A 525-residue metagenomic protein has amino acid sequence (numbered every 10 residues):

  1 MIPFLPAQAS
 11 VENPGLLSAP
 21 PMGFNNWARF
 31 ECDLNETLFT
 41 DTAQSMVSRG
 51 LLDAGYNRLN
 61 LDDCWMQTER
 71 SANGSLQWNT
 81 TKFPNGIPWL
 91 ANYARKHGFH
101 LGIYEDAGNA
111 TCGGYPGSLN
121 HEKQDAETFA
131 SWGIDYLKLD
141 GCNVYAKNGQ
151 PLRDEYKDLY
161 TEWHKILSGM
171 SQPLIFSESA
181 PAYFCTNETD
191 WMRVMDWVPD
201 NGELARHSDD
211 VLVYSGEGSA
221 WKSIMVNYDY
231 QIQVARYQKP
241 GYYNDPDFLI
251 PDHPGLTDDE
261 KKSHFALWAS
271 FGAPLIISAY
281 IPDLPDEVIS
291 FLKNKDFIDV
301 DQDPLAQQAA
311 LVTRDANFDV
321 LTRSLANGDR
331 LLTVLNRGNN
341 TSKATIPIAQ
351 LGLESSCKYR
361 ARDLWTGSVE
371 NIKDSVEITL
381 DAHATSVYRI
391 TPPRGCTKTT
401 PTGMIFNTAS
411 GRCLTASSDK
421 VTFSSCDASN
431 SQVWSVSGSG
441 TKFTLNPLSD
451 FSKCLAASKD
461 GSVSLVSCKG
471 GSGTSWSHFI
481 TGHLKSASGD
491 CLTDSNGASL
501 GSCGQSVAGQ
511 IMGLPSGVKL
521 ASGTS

Functional and structural regions predicted by a protein language model:
M1-Q8: Fungal secretory targeting signals
L16, P20-N26, G55-D62, H100-E105 (+8 more regions): Structural recognition of the beta-strand scaffold that forms the well-ordered cores of secreted hydrolase catalytic
T42-G149: Aromatic-lined carbohydrate-binding/catalytic grooves of carbohydrate-active enzymes
F99-P116, H164-N187: Aromatic-lined carbohydrate-recognition surfaces of secreted/lumenal glycan-active proteins
Q124, G169, I175-Y280, D301: Glycan-recognition surfaces
W268-F271, I276-S278, R314-L353: Carbohydrate-binding surface patches
I372-K398: C-terminal beta-strand-rich structural cap/linker in extracellular carbohydrate-active enzymes
P393-D419, V433-D460, T474-S499, V507-S525: Extracellular glycan-recognition/adhesion modules and their associated mucin-like linkers
